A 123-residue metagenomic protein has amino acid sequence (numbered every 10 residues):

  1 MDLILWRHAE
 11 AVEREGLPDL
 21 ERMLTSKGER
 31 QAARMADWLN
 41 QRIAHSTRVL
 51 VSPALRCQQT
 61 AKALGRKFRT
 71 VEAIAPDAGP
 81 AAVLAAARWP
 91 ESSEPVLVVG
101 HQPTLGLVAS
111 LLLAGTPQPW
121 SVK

Functional and structural regions predicted by a protein language model:
M1-D2, E94: A generic secondary-structure signal marking the coil-to-beta-strand transition
D2-A81, L113-K123: Active-site-proximal alpha-helix that buttresses catalytic centers in soluble enzyme cores
L84-K123: Active-site-adjacent alpha-helix immediately C-terminal to a catalytic or transition-state-stabilizing loop
